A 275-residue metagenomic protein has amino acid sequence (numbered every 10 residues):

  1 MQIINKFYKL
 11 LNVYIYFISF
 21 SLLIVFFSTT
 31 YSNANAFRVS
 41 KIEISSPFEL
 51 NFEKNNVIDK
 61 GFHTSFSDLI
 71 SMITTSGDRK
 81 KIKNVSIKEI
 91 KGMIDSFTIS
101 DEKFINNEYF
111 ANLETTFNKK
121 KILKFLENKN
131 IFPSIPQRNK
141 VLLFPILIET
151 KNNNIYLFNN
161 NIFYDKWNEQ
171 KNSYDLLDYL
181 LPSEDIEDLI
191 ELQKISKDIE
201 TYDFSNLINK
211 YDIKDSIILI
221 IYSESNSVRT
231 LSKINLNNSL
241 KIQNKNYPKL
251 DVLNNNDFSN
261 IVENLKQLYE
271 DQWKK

Functional and structural regions predicted by a protein language model:
M1-A34: Gram-negative bacterial Sec-dependent N-terminal signal peptides
T30, N35-K41, E114, N118-K121 (+1 more regions): Amphipathic beta-strand/beta-sheet edge segments enriched in Tyr/Trp
F37-F48, S67-D68, K140-N153, Q243-N246: Acidic/histidine-rich, surface-exposed loop or edge segments in extracytoplasmic proteins
N55-H63, S67-M72, E114, K121-P136 (+2 more regions): C-terminal/domain-edge helix-coil "capping" segments
I58-K81, F144-D198: N-terminal segment of the mature soluble domain
K80-P145, Y156-L157: Signal peptide-directed extracytoplasmic domains
G92-S100, F144-P145, L180-S183, Q193-S232: A short, hydrophobic beta-strand-centered structural micro-motif
T150, N154, N160, Y164 (+3 more regions): Extracytoplasmic and endomembrane cell-envelope/extracellular-matrix remodeling and assembly machinery
